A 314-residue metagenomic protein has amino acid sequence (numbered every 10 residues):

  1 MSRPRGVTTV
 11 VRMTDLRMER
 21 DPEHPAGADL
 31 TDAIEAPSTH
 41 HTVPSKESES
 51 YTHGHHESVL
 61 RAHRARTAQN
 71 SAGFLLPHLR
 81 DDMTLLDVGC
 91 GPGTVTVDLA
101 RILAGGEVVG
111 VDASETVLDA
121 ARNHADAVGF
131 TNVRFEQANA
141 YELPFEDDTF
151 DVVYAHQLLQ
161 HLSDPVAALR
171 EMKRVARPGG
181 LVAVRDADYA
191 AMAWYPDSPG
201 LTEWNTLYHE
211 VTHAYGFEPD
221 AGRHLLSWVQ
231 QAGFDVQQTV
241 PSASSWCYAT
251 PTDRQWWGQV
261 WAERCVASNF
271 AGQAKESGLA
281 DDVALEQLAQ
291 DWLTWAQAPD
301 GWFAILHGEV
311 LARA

Functional and structural regions predicted by a protein language model:
M13-R17, E57, T239-F303: C-terminal helical/coil "lid" or tail adjacent to the Rossmann-like core of SAM-dependent
P44-T67: Class I SAM-dependent methyltransferase Rossmann-like catalytic core, especially the SAM/SAH-binding loop
A65-M83, D98, I102: Conserved alpha-helix/loop element of class I SAM-dependent methyltransferases that forms part of the SAM/SAH-binding
L86-V88, P92-E142: Class I SAM-dependent methyltransferase SAM/SAH-binding core
Y141-V152: A short acidic, Gly/Pro-enriched loop at the edge of an enzyme's catalytic core that lines a small-molecule cofactor
D151-D164: A short SAM/SAH-binding and catalytic strip from SAM-dependent methyltransferases
V166-L181: A short glycine-rich, Lys/Arg-flanked "PGG" loop and its adjoining helix->strand segment in the class I
A183-D253: Conserved catalytic/acceptor-binding region of the Class I
